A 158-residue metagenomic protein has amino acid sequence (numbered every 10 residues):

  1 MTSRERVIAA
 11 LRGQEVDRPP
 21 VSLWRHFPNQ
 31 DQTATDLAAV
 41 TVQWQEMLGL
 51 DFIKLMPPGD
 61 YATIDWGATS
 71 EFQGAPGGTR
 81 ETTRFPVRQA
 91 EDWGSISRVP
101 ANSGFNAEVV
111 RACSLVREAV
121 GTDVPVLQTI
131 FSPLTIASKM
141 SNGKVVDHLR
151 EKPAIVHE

Functional and structural regions predicted by a protein language model:
M1-T79: N-terminal basic, low-complexity leaders that serve as flexible interaction/assembly modules and, when applicable, as
E71-E158: Active-site-proximal, glycine-rich beta->alpha crossover segments in alpha/beta enzymes that shape flexible
